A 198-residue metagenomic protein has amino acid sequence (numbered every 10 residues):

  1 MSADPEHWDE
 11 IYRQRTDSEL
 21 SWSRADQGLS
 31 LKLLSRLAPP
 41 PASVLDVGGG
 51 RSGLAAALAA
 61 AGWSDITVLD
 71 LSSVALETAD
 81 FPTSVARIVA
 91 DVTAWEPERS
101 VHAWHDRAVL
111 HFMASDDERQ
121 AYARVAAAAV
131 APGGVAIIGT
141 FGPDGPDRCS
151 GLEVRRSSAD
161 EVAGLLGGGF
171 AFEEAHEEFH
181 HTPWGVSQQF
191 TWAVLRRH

Functional and structural regions predicted by a protein language model:
M1-R99, M113-A129, V135-H198: Class I (Rossmann-like) S-adenosyl-L-methionine-dependent methyltransferase catalytic domain, capturing the SAM-binding
H105: A conserved beta-strand element that flanks and buttresses the S-adenosyl-L-methionine
A108-F112: Short catalytic micro-motifs in class I SAM-dependent methyltransferases
